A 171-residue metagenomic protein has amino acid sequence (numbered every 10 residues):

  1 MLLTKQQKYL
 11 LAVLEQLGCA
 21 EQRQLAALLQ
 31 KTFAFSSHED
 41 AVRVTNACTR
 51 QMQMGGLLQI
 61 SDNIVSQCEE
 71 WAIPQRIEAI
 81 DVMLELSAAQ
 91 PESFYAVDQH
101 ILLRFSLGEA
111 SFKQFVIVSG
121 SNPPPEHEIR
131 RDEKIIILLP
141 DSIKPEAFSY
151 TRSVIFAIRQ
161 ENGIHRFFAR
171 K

Functional and structural regions predicted by a protein language model:
M1-E70: Nuclease-adjacent, charged terminal/linker segments that flank catalytic cores
V13-L14, R23-Q24, Q51-F115, G120-P125: Nucleic-acid-binding surface
E85-K171: Long, low-complexity, charge-rich intrinsically disordered regions
